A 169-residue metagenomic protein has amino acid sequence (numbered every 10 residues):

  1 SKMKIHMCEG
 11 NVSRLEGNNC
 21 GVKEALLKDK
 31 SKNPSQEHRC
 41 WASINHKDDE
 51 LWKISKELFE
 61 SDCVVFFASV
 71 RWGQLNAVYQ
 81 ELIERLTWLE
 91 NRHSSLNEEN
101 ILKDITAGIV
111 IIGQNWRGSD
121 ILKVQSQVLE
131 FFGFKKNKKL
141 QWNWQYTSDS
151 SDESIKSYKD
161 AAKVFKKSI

Functional and structural regions predicted by a protein language model:
S1-N91, S95, D152-I169: N-terminal beta1-alpha1-beta2 submodule of the flavodoxin-like/Rossmannoid cofactor-binding fold
M3-I5, W116, S148: Flexible, glycine-rich phosphate/dinucleotide-binding loops and adjacent beta-alpha linkers at cofactor/substrate
K30-P34, E99-T106, N143-S150: Low-complexity, flexible helical/coil segments
N76-V78, S95-W142: Short, glycine-/small-residue-rich phosphate/pyrophosphate-handling segment
S119, S126-I169: Glycine-rich phosphate/pyrophosphate-binding loop and the adjoining helix
